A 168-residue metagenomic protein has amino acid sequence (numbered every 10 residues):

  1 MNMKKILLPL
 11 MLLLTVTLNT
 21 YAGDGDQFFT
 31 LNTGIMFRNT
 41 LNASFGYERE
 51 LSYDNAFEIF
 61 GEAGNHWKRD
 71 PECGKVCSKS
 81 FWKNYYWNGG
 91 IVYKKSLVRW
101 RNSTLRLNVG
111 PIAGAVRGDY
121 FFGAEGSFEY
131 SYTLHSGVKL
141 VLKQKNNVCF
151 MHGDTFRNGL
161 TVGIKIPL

Functional and structural regions predicted by a protein language model:
M1-D26, L168: Cleavable N-terminal export/targeting peptides
Y21-W67, K165-P167: Short glycine/proline- and aromatic-enriched beta-strand/turn motifs that initiate or cap beta-hairpins
A22-D26, Y53-D54, L97-L105, G118 (+1 more regions): Short loop/turn motifs that connect adjacent beta-strands in outer-membrane beta-barrel proteins
L31-I35, I59-N65, I91, L107-A113 (+1 more regions): Transmembrane beta-barrel strands of outer-membrane/channel proteins
L31-S44, K83-Y85, A113-A124, V148-R157: Solvent-exposed loop/turn segments connecting transmembrane beta-strands in outer-membrane beta-barrel proteins
R49, Y93-L97, Y130-Y132, V148 (+1 more regions): Residue-level signature of outer-membrane beta-barrel architecture
F57-Y85, A113-R117, L142: Flexible, solvent-exposed loop segments that connect beta-strands
G89, T155-L168: Outer-membrane beta-barrel "beta-signal"
